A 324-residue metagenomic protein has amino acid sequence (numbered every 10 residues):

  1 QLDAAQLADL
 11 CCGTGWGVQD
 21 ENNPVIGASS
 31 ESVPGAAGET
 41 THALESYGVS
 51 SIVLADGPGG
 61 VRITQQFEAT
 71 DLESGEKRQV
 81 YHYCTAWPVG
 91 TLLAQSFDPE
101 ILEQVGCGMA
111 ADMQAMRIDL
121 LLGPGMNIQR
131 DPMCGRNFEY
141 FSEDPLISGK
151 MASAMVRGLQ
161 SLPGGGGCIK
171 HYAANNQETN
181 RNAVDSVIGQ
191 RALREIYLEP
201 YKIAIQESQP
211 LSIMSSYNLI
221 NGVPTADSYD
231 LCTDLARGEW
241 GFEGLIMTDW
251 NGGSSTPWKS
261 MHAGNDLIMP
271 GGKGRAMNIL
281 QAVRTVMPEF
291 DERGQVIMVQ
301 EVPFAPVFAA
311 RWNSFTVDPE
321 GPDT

Functional and structural regions predicted by a protein language model:
Q1-T324: Glycoside hydrolase catalytic-domain context in secreted enzymes
